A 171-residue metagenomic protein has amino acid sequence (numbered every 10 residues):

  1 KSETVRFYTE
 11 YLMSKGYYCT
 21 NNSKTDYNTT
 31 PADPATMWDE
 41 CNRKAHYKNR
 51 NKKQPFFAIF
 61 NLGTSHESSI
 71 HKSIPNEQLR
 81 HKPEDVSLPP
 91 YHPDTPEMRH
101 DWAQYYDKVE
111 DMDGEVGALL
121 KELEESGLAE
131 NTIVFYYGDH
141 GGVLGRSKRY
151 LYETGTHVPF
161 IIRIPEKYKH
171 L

Functional and structural regions predicted by a protein language model:
K1-L171: Formylglycine-dependent sulfatase
